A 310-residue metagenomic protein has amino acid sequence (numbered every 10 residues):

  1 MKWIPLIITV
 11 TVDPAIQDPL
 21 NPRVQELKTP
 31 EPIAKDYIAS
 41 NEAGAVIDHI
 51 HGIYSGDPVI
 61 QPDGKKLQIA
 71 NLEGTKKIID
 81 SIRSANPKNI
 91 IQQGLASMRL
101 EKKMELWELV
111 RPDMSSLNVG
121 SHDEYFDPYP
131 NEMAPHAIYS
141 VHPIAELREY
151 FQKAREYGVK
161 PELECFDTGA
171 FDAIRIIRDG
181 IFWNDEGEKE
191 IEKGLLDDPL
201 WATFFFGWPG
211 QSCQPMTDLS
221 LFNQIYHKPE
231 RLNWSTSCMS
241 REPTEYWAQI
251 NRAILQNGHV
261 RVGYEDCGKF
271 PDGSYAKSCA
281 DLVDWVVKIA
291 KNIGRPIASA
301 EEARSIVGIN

Functional and structural regions predicted by a protein language model:
M1-Q25, V119-N131: N-terminal small/glycine-rich loop or linker at the start of catalytic domains across soluble metabolic enzymes
V10-K35, G94-L100, H136-V141, N233-P243 (+1 more regions): Active-site mouth loops of central-metabolism enzymes
I33, S40, H51, S115 (+4 more regions): Conserved, mostly hydrophobic/aromatic
V46-T75, F205-W208, G268-D272: Glycine-rich, proline-tolerant flexible connector loops at the mouths of alpha/beta enzymes
V59-Q93, Y150, A154, S220-R231 (+1 more regions): Alpha-helix-loop-beta-strand connector modules within alpha/beta enzyme cores
Q61-V141: Active-site beta->alpha loop and helix N-cap motifs at the rims of alpha/beta catalytic domains
M114-Y264: Catalytic alpha/beta core domains of metabolic enzymes, predominantly
D127-A134, Y139, P271-I297: C-terminal helical cap(s) of enzyme catalytic domains, especially alpha/beta-barrels
